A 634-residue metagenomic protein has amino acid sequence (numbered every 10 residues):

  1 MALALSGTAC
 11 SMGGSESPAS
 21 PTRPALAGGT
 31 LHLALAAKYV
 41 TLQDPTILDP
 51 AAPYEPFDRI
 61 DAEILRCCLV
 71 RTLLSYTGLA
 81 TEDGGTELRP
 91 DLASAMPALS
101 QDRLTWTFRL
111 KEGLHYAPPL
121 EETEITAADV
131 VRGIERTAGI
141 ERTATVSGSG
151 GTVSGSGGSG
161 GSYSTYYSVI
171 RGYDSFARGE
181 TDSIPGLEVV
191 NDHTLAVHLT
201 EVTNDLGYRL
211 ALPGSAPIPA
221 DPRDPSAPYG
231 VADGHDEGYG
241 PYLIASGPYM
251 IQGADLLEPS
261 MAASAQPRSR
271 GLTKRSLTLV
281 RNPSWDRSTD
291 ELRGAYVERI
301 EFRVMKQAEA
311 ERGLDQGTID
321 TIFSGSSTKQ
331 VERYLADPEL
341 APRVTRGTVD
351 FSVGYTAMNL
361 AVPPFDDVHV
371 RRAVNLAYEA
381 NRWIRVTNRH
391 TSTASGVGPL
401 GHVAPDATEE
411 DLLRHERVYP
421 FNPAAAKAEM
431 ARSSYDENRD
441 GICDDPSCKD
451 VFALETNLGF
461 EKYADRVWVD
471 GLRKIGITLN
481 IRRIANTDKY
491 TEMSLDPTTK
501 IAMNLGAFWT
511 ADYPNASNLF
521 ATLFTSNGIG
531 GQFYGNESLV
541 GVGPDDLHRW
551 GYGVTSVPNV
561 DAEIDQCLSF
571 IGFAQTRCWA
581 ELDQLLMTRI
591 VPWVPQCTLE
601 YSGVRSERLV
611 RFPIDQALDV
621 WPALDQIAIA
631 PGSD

Functional and structural regions predicted by a protein language model:
P24, R372, I384-T387, R414-P423 (+5 more regions): Extracytoplasmic/peripheral linker and loop segments enriched in polar/acidic and small residues with frequent Thr/Pro
H32-Q101, L243-M250: N-terminal lobe/hinge region of extracytoplasmic solute-binding protein
D49-A52, L243-S246, D255, G535-D546 (+2 more regions): Tryptophan-rich aromatic "cage" segments
F57, A95-T165, A196, R303 (+2 more regions): Aromatic- and charge-enriched surface segment that lines or borders ligand/interaction sites
T77-D83, S156, T181-S183, D192-H193 (+5 more regions): Gly/Pro-rich hinge or "lid" segments in bacterial periplasmic/extracellular proteins
S149-Y163, V169, Q252-V280, T289 (+4 more regions): Extracellular/periplasmic solute-recognition and catalytic clefts
L272-S276, L292, S433-A511, T598-Y601: Ligand/substrate-recognition segments at binding pockets and active sites
T391-Y435, T456-Y463, F570-F573: Structural transition elements
